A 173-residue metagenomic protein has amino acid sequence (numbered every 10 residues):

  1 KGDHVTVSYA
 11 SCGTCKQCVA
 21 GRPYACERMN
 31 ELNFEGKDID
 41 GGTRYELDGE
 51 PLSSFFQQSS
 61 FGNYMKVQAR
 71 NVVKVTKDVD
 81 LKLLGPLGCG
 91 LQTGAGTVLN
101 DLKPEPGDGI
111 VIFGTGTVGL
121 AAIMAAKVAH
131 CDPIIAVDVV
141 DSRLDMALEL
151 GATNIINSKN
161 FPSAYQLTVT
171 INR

Functional and structural regions predicted by a protein language model:
K1-V72: Glycine-rich phosphate/adenylate-binding loop and adjacent beta-alpha elements of nucleotide- or dinucleotide-binding
G2-V5, T97, I110: Generic structural signal for buried aliphatic residues
S11, R22, N71, G116-V118 (+2 more regions): A generic "binding-loop/recognition-motif" signal
A20, K77, V139: Short, conserved catalytic or interaction motifs in soluble domains
E46-F61, K77-N100, I112-A121: A glycine-rich, Thr/Ser-enriched phosphate-binding loop motif common to dinucleotide/cofactor-binding enzymes
P106-T115, M124-R173: Adenosine-nucleotide cofactor-binding segment
